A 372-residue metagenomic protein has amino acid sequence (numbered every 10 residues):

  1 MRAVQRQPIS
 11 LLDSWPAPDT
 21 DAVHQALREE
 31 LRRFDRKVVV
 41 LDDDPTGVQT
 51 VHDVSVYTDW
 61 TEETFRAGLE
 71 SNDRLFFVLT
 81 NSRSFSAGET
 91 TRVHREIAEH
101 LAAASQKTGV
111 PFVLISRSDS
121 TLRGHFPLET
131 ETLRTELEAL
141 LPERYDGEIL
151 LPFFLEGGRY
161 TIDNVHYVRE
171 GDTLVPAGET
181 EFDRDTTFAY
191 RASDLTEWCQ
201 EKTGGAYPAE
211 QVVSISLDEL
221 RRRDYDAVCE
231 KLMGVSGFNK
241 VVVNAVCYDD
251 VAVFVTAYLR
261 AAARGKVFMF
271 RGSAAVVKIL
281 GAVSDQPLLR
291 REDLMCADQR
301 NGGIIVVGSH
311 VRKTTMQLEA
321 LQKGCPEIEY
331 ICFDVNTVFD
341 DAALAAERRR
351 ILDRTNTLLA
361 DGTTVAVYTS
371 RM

Functional and structural regions predicted by a protein language model:
V4-N72, F153-E156: N-terminal basic/disordered segments at the start of proteins
R28-K37, D42, Q49-H52, N72-R74 (+2 more regions): Cap/lid and interdomain-hinge subdomains that line or gate substrate/regulatory clefts in soluble alpha/beta enzymes
D35-D42, E347-T357: Expand to "…catalyze enediolate/carbanion chemistry for C-C bond making/breaking, isomerization, decarboxylation
V39-L41, L75-L79, V113, I149-L151 (+5 more regions): Structural motif
Q49-V54, A67-G68, A87-T91, V253-V255 (+2 more regions): Short, glycine/acidic-enriched capping/hinge loops at junctions between secondary-structure elements
V78-R83, S273, C332-N336, V367-M372: Short loop/turn segments at strand-loop or loop-helix junctions that form parts of catalytic or ligand-binding pockets
V165-R354: Conserved, well-structured core segments that form the ligand-binding/active-site neighborhood of functional domains
R349-M372: A contiguous, well-structured pocket-lining segment that forms one wall/lid of small-molecule binding clefts in soluble
